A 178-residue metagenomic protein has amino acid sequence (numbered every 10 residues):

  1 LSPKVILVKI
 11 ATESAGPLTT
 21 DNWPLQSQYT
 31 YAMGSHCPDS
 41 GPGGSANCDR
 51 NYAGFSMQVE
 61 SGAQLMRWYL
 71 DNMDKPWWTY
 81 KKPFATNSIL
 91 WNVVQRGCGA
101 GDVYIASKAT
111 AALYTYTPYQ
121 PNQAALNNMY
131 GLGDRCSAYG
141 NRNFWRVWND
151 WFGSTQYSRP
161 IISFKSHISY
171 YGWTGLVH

Functional and structural regions predicted by a protein language model:
L1-P17, G62: Short, functionally critical alpha-helical segments immediately adjacent to catalytic or ligand/cofactor-binding
E13-A15, Y29-G34, M57-S61, L65: Residue-level signal for functionally critical sites in structured catalytic/ligand-binding pockets
L18-A53: Substrate-binding clefts and substrate-entry loops adjacent to catalytic sites of polymer-processing enzymes acting on
S40-W173: Non-catalytic cell-wall polysaccharide-engagement segments
